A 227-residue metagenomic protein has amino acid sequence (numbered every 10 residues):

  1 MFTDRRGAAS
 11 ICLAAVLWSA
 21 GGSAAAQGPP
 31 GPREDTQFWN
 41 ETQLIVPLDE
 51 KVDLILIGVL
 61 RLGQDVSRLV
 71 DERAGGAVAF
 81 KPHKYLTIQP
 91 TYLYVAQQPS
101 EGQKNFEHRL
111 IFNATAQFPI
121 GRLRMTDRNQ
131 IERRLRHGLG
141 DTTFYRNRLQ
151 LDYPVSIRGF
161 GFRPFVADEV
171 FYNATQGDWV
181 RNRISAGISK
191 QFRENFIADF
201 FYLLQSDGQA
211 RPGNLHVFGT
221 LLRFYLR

Functional and structural regions predicted by a protein language model:
S19-G21: N-terminal signal peptide c-region/cleavage motif recognized by signal peptidases
A25-K51: Outer-membrane beta-barrel initiation region
P29-F38, L62-D71, S100-N105, L135-T143 (+2 more regions): Solvent-exposed loop/turn segments connecting transmembrane beta-strands in outer-membrane beta-barrel proteins
V46, F80, A116-F118, Y153-V155 (+2 more regions): Residue-level signature of outer-membrane beta-barrel architecture
E50-L56, K84-P90, G121-M125, I157-F162 (+1 more regions): Repeated loop/turn-to-beta-strand initiation elements of outer-membrane beta-barrel proteins
G58-Q64, Y92-Q98, F118-R122, I131-L135 (+3 more regions): Transmembrane beta-strands of outer-membrane beta-barrel pores
A77-H137, T143-D152: Gram-negative (and chloroplast) outer-membrane scaffold detector with strong preference for beta-barrel transmembrane
I111-A114, N214-R227: Outer-membrane beta-barrel "beta-signal"
